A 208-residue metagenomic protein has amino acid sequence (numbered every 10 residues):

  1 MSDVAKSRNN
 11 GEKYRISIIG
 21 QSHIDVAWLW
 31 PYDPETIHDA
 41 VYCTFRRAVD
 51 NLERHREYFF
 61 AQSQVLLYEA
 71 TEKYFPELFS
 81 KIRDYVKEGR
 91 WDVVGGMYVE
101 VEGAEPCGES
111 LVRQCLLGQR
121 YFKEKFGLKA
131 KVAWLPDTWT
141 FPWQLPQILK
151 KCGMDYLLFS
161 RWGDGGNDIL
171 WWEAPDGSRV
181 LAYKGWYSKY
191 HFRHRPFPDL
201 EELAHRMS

Functional and structural regions predicted by a protein language model:
M1-S208: Catalytic-domain carbohydrate-binding cleft regions of carbohydrate-active enzymes
